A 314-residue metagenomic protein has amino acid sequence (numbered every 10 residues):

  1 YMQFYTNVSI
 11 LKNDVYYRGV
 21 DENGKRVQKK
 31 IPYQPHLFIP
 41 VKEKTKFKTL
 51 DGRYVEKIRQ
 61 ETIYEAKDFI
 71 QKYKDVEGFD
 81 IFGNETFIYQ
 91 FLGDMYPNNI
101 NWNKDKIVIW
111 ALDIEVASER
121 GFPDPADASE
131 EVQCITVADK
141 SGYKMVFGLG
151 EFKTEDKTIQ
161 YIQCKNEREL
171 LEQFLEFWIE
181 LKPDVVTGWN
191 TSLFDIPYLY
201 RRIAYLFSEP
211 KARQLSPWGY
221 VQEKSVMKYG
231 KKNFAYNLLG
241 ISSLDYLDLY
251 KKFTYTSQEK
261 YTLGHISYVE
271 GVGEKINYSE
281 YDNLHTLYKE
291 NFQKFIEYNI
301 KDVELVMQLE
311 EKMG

Functional and structural regions predicted by a protein language model:
Y1-L247, Y255-G314: The two-metal-ion catalytic cores of nucleic-acid processing enzymes
K251: Periplasmic solute-binding protein
